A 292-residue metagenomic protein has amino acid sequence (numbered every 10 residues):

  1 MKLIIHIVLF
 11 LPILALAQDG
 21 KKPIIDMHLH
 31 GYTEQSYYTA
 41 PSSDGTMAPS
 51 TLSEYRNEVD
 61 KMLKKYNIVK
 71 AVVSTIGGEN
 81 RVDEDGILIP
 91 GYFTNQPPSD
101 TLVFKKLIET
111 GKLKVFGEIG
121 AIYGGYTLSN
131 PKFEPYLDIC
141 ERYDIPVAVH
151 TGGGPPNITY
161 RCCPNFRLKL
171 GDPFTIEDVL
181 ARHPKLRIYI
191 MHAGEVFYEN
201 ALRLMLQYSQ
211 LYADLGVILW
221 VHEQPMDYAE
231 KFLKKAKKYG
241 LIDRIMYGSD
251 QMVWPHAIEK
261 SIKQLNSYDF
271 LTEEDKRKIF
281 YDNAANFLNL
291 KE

Functional and structural regions predicted by a protein language model:
M1-F10: Sec-dependent signal peptide recognition, specifically the positively charged N-region followed immediately by
L3, A17-Y38, S42-K65, L241-M246 (+1 more regions): Mid-to-C-terminal alpha-helical segments outside catalytic/metal-binding sites
L9-A17: Hydrophobic h-region of N-terminal signal peptides that target proteins for export in Gram-negative bacteria
I25-M27, V72-S74, G91-F93, G117 (+3 more regions): Active-site neighborhood of phospho(di)ester-bond hydrolases with catalytic His/Asp-centered motifs
H28, L63, F116, C140 (+5 more regions): Conserved, mostly hydrophobic/aromatic
Y32-E34, G78-R81, S99, Y123-G124 (+4 more regions): Active-site environment of divalent metal-dependent phosphoester hydrolases
S53-K105, E118: A metal-dependent hydrolase metal-coordination microenvironment
K114-V115, S129-M246: Catalytic pocket-lining loop regions of alpha/beta-barrel enzymes, especially the amidohydrolase/enolase/GH5 lineages
